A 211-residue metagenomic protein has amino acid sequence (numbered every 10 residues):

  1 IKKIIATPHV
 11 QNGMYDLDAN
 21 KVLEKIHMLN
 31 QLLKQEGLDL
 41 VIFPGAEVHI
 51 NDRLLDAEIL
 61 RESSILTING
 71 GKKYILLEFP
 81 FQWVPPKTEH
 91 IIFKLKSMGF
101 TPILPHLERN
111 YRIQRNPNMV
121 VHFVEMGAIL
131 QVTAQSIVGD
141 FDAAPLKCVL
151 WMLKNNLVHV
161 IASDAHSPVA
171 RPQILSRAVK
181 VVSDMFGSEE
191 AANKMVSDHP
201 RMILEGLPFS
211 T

Functional and structural regions predicted by a protein language model:
K2-H9, I42-G45: Short beta-strand segments at enzyme active-site cores
A6-T7, N155-Q173: Short acidic/histidine-rich active-site segments
P8, H106, D164, P200: Conserved, mostly hydrophobic/aromatic
V10-M14, H49-N51, R109-I113, I137-D140 (+1 more regions): Active-site environment of divalent metal-dependent phosphoester hydrolases
D16-L130: Extended substrate/RNA-proximal surfaces in nucleic-acid metabolism proteins
Q31, H122-L130, C148-S163: Structural recognition of alpha->loop->beta junctions
G127-G139: His/Asp/Glu-enriched short active-site or ligand-binding loop at hydrolase and phosphoryl-transfer sites
K180-T211: Mid-to-C-terminal alpha-helical segments outside catalytic/metal-binding sites
